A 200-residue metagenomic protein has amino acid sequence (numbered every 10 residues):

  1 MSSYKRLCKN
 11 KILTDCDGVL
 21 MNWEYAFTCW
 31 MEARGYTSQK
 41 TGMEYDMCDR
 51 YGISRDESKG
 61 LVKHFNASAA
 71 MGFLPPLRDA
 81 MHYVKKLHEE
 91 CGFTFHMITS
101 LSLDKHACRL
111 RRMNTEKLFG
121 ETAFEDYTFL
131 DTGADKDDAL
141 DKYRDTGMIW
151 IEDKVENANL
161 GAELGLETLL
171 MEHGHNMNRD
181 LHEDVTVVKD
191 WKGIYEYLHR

Functional and structural regions predicted by a protein language model:
S2-G60: Active-site neighborhood of HAD-like aspartate-dependent phosphohydrolases
T37-S38, Y45-K85, C91: Metal-dependent phosphoesterase signature
M71-P76, A80-T115: Substrate-recognition element of Asp-dependent hydrolases with the DxDx(T/V) motif
T94-H96, D126, I149, E167-L169: A structural signal for isolated positions on well-ordered beta-strands in alpha/beta enzyme cores
H96-L103, R112, L118-K136: A short, structured active-site edge motif that brings together acidic residues
Y127-T132, D184-G193, Y197: Short acidic-hydrophobic, aromatic-tinged amphipathic segments that line or gate anion-handling sites
L130-D131, D135-G161: Conserved Lys-Pro-Asp/Glu-containing loop-to-beta segment of HAD-superfamily phosphomonoesterases, centered on
I151-K189: Acidic, Mg2+-coordinating phosphoryl-transfer loop and its flanking beta/alpha structural elements, shared across
